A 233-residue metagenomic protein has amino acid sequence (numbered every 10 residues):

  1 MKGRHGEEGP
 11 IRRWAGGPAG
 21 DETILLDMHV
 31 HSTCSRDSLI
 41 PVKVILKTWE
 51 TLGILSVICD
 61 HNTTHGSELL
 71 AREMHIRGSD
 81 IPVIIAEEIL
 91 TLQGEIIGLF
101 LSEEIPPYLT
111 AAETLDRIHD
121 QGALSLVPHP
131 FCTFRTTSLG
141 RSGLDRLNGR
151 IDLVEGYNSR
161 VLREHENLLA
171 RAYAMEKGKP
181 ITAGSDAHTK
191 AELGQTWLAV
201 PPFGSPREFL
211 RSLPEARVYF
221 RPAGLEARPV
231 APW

Functional and structural regions predicted by a protein language model:
M1-S38, V42-K47, L52, E68-A71 (+4 more regions): Charged catalytic cores and adjacent phosphate/nucleic-acid-binding surfaces used for phosphate/nucleic-acid chemistry
D27, S56-I58, P82-I84: Short, conserved beta-strand segments within well-ordered enzyme catalytic domains that often line or immediately flank
S32-T33, S56-T63: Ser/Thr-glycine-rich phosphate-binding loops at phosphate-binding pockets of nucleotides, nucleotide cofactors
I58-H61, V127, G156-S159: Conserved beta-strand positions
P107-Y108, D120: Active-site substrate-binding loop(s) of clan PA
D120-P130: Short beta-strand/loop segments at the ligand-binding rim of alpha/beta enzyme cores
